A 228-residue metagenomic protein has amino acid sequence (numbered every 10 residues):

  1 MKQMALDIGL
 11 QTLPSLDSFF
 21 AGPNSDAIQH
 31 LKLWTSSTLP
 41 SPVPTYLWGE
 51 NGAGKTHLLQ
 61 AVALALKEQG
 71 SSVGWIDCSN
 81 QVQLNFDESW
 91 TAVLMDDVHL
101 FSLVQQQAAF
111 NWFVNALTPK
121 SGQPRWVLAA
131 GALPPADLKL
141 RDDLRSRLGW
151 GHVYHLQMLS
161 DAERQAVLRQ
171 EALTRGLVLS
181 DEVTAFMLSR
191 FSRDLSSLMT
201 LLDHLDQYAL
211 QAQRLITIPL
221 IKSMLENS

Functional and structural regions predicted by a protein language model:
L6-I28: Dynamic helix-loop-helix/coil hinge segments at AAA+ ATPase domain boundaries and subdomain interfaces
L39-L59: Walker A/P-loop nucleotide-binding motif
E68-A92, L100-F101: AAA+/P-loop NTPase substrate/partner-engagement loops
F86-A130: Conserved nucleotide-sensing/catalytic segment adjacent to the nucleotide-binding pocket in NTP-handling enzymes
P135-G149: Short regulatory helix/loop adjacent to the ATP-binding pocket of P-loop NTPases
G151-E163: Conserved AAA+ ATPase "SRH/arginine-finger" region at the nucleotide-binding site
V178-R190: Short conserved motifs of the RecA-like P-loop NTPase core
F191-L205: The conserved phosphate-sensing helix
